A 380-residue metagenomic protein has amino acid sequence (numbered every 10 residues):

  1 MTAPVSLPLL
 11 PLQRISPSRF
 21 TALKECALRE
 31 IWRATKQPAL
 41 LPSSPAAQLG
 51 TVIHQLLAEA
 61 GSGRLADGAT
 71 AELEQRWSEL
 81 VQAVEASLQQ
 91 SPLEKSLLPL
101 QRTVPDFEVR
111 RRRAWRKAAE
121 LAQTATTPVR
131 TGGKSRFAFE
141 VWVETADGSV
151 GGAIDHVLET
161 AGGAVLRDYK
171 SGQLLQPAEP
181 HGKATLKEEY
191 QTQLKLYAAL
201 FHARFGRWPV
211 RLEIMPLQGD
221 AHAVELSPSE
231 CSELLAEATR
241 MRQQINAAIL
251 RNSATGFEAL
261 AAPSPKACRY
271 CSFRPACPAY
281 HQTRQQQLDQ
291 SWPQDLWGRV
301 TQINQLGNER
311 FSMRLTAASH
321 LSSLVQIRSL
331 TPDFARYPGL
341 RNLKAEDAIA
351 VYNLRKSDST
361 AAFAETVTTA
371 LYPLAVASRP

Functional and structural regions predicted by a protein language model:
P17-A66, E74, S78, F273: Nuclease catalytic cores
L56-F139: A non-catalytic, helix-rich entry segment at domain boundaries
T124-D155, H281-D295: Flexible, glycine/threonine-enriched loop-and-boundary segments that flank and lead into catalytic domains of large
G133-L234: Mg2+/Mn2+-dependent nuclease catalytic core
E188, A199-Q287, S359-P380: Metal-dependent nuclease catalytic regions and adjoining charged, substrate-binding loops involved in nucleic-acid end
Q287-R314: Structural detector for short beta-strands of small beta-barrel domains
G298-T301, A335-Y372: Flexible glycine-rich surface loops and low-complexity tracts that mediate binding to linear polymers
T316-A345: Beta-strand/loop nucleic-acid-binding surfaces
